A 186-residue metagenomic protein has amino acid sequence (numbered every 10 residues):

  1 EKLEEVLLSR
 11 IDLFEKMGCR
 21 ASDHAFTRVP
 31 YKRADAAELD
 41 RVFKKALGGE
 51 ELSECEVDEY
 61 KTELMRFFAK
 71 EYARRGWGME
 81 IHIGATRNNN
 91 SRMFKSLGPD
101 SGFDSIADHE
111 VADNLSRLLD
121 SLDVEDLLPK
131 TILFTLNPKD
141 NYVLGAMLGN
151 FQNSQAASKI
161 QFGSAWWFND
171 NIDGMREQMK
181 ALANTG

Functional and structural regions predicted by a protein language model:
E1-K130, K139-A157, G174-G186: Histidine/acidic residue-rich metal-binding segments in metalloenzymes
A25, L133-N137, G163-A165: Short His-Asn-centered micro-motif
K159-N171: His/Asp/Glu-enriched short active-site or ligand-binding loop at hydrolase and phosphoryl-transfer sites
